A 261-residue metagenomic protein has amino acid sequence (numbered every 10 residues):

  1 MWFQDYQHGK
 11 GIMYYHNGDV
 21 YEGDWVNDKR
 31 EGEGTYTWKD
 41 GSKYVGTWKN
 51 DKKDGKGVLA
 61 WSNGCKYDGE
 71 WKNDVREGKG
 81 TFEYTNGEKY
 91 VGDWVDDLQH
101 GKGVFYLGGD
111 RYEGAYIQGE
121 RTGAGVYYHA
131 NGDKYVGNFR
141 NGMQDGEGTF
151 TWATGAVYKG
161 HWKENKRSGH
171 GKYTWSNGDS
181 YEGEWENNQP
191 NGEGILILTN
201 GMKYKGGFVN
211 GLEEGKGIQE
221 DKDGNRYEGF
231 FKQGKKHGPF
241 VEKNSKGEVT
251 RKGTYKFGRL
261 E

Functional and structural regions predicted by a protein language model:
M1-E261: Glycine/tyrosine- and acidic-biased, solvent-exposed loop/turn segments at the edges of beta-strands
